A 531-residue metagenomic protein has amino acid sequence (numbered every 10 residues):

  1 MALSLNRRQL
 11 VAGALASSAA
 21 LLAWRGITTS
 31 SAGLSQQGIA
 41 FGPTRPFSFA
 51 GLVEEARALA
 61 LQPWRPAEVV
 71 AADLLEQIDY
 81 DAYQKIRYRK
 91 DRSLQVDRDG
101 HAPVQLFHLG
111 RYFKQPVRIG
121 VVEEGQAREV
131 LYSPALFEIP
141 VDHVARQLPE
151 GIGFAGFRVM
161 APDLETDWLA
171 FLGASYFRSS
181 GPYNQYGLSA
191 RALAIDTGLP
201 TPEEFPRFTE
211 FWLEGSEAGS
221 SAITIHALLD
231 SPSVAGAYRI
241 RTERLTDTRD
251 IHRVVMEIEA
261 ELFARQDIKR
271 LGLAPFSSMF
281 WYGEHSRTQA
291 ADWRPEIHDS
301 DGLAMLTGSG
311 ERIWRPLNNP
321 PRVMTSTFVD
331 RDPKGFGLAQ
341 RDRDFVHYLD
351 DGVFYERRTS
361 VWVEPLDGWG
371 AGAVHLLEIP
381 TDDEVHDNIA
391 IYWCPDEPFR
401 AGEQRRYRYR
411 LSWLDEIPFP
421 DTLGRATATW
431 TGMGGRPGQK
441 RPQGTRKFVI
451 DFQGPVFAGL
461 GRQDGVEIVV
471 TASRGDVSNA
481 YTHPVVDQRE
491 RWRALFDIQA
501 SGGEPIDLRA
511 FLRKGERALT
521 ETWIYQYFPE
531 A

Functional and structural regions predicted by a protein language model:
M1-S18: N-terminal secretory signal peptides and thylakoid transit peptides that target proteins across membranes
L22-E68: C-terminal segment of N-terminal export signals and the immediately downstream linker at the start of the mature
Q62-L199: Solvent-exposed N-terminal domain segments of exported/luminal and surface proteins
D81, G181, K269, L273-Y407 (+2 more regions): A contiguous, surface-exposed recognition patch within enzymatic or periplasmic domains that forms
S189-D247, G370-H375, D382, H386: Extended, loop-rich substrate-binding clefts of extracytoplasmic carbohydrate-active enzymes
A227-M279: Acidic, contiguous internal or C-terminal segments within carbohydrate-active enzymes that form a structured patch used
P505-K514: Short, aromatic- and glycine-rich surface loops/edge beta-strands on solvent-exposed regions
L519-A531: Short beta-strand elements
